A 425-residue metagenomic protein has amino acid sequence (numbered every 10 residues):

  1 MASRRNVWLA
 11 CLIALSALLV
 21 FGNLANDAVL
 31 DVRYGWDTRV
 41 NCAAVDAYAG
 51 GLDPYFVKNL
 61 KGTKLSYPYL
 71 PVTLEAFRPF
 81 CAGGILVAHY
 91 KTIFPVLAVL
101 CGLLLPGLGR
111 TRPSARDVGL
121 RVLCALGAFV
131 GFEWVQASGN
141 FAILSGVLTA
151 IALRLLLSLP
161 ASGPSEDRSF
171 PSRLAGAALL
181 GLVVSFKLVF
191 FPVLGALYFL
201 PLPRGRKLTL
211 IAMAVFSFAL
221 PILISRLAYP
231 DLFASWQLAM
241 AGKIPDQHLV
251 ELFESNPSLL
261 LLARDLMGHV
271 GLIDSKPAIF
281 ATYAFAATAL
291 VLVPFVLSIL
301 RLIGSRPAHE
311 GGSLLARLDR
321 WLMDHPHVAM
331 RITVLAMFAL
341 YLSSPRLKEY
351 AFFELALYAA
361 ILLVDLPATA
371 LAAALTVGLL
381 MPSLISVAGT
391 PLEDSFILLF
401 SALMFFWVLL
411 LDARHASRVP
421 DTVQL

Functional and structural regions predicted by a protein language model:
A2-S165, P171-A175, L200-F352, A356 (+2 more regions): Primarily membrane-embedded glycan-assembly and transfer machineries that use lipid-linked glycans
N59-L60, L197, A368-A370: Residue-level detector of alpha-helical recognition elements and their boundaries
L180-F199, P345-A351: Transmembrane helices and adjacent periplasmic/lumenal helix-loop junctions of polyprenol-phosphate-dependent
A359-L425: Aromatic-enriched
